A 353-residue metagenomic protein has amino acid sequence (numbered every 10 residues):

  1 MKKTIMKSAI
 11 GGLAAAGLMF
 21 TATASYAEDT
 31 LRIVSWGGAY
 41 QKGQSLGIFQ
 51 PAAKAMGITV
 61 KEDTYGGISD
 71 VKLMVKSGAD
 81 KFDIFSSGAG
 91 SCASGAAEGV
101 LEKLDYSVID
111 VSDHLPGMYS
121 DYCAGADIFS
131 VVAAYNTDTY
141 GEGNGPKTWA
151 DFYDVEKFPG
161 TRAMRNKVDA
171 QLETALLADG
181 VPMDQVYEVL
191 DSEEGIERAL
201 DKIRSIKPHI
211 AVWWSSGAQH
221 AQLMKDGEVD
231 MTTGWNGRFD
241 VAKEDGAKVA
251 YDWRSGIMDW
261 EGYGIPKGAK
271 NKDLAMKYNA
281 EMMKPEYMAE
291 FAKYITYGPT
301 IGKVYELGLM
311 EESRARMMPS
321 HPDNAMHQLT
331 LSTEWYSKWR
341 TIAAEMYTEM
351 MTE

Functional and structural regions predicted by a protein language model:
F20-A27: Sec/Tat signal peptide C-region and signal peptidase I cleavage site
E28-S94, A221: Early extracytoplasmic/lumenal segment of secretory-pathway proteins
G38-G43, K81-F82, S86-A221: Extracytoplasmic ligand-binding site segments that recognize negatively charged/polar headgroups
F82-S86, W213, D230-W235, A250: Paired acidic/hydrophobic, glycine-rich loop segments that form the ligand-binding mouth/hinge of periplasmic-binding
C92-S94, M231-K248: A ligand-binding cleft/hinge motif common to bilobed small-molecule-binding domains
V111-H114, F129, E197-I206, K243-A269 (+2 more regions): Periplasmic-binding protein-like
E261, P266-H327: Mature extracytoplasmic/periplasmic domains
D323-E353: Conserved C-terminal helix/tail region of periplasmic/extracytoplasmic solute-binding proteins
